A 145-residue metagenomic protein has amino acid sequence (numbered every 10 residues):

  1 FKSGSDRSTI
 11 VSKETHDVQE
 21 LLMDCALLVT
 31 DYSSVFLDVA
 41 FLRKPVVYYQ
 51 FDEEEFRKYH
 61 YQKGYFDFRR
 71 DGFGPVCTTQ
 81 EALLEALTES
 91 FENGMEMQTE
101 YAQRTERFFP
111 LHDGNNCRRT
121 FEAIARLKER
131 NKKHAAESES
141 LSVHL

Functional and structural regions predicted by a protein language model:
F1-L37: Donor nucleotide-activated moiety binding/catalytic core segment of transferases that use nucleotide-activated donors
S3-R7, S34-F108: Catalytic binding pocket for nucleotide-activated donors in carbohydrate/polymer assembly enzymes
H16-D17, T78-E81, N115: Short beta->alpha linker loops
E20, E81-E85, R119: An acidic, carboxylate-rich microenvironment
D113-L145: C-terminal alpha-helical cap of glycosyltransferases
